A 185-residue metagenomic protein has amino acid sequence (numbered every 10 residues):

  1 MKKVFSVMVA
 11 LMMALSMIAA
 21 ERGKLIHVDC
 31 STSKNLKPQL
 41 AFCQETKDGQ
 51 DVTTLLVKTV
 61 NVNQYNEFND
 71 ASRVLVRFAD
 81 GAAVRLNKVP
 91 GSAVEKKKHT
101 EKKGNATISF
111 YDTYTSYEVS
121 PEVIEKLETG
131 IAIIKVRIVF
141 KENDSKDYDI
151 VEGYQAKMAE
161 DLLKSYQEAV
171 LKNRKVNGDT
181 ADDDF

Functional and structural regions predicted by a protein language model:
M1-G23: Bacterial Sec-dependent N-terminal signal peptides
M1-K2, L36, V57, L171: Generic cytosolic/nucleocytoplasmic N-terminal low-complexity/intrinsically disordered segments
V9, K47, Q64-N66, V76 (+2 more regions): Generic marker of residues within folded, mature protein domains
A20-V74: An ectodomain-focused feature that recognizes extracytoplasmic/extracellular
K34-Q44, A71, A79-A83, H99-K103 (+1 more regions): Short small/polar-residue motifs
T59-N63, F78-A82, E142: Beta-strand elements of well-folded, non-transmembrane domains
L75-R77, R137: Beta-strand signatures of extracellular beta-sandwich domains
A82, L86, G91-F185: Internal interaction segment
